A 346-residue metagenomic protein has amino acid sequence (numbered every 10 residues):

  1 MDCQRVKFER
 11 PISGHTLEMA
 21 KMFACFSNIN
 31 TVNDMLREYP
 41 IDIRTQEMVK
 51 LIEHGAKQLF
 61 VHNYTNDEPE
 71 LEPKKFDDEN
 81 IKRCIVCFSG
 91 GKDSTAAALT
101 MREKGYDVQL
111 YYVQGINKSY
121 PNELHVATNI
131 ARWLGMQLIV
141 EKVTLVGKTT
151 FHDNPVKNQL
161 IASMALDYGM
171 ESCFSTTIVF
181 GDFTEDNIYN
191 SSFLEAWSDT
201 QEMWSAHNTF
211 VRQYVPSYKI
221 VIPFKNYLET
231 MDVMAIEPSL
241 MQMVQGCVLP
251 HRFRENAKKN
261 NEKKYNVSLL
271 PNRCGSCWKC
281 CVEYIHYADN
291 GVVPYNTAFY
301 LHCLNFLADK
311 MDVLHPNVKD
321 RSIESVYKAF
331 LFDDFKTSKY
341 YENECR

Functional and structural regions predicted by a protein language model:
M1-F8, I12-G14, S27-N28, D34 (+2 more regions): Nucleotide-activated chemistry modules centered on ATP-dependent adenylation/adenylyltransferase
M19-M22: N-terminal juxtadomain amphipathic helix that follows a signal peptide/anchor or precedes a small N-terminal auxiliary
